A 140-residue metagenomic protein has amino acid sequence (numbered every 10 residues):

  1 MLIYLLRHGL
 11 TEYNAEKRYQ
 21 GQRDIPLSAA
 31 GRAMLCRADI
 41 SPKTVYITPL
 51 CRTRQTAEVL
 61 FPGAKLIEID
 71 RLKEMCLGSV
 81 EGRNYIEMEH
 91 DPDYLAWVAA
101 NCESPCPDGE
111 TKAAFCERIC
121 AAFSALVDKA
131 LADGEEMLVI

Functional and structural regions predicted by a protein language model:
M1-L2, M137: A generic secondary-structure signal marking the coil-to-beta-strand transition
L2-A64: Active-site-proximal alpha-helix that buttresses catalytic centers in soluble enzyme cores
K17, E58, I86, D128-K129: Short secondary-structure boundary/capping segments
C36-D39, C116, C120-D128: Generic structural signal for well-ordered alpha-helical scaffold segments
K43-P49, I67, G134-I140: Short glycine-rich phosphate-binding loop at a beta-alpha junction
R54, P62-G63, A121-I140: Active-site-adjacent alpha-helix immediately C-terminal to a catalytic or transition-state-stabilizing loop
L60-C120: Phosphate-handling substructures
